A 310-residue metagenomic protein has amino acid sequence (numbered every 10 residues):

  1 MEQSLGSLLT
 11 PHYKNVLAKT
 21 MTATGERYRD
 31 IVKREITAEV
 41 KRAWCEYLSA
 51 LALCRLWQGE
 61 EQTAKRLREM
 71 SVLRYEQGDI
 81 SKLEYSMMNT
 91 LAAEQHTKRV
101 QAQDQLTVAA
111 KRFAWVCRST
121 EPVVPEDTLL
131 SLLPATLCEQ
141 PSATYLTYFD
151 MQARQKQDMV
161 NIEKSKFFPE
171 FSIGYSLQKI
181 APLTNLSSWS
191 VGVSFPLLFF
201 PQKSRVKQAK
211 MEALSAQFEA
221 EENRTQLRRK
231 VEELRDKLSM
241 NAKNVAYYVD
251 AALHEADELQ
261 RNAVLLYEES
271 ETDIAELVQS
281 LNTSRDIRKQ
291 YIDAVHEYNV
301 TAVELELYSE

Functional and structural regions predicted by a protein language model:
M1-V16, R27-R34, A38, A52 (+3 more regions): A glycine-/polar-enriched beta->alpha junction
K14, I180-N185: Replace "Gram-negative outer membrane beta-barrel proteins" with "bacterial and organellar outer membrane beta-barrel
V16, R27-R29, E35-T144, L234-K237 (+2 more regions): Periplasmic alpha-helical coiled-coil/stalk elements that build and connect Gram-negative outer-membrane
I31-R34, Q77-D79, S165, I180 (+3 more regions): Short coil/turn linkers that connect adjacent helices within long alpha-helical scaffolds, especially alpha-solenoid
E94-S119, E255-E310: Short segments within alpha-helical structural elements
R154, N185-W189: Residues that define the transmembrane beta-barrel architecture of outer-membrane proteins
P169-K179: Transmembrane beta-strand segments that form the barrel wall of outer-membrane beta-barrel proteins
Q208-M211, S215-Y247: C-terminal structural cap/anchor segments
